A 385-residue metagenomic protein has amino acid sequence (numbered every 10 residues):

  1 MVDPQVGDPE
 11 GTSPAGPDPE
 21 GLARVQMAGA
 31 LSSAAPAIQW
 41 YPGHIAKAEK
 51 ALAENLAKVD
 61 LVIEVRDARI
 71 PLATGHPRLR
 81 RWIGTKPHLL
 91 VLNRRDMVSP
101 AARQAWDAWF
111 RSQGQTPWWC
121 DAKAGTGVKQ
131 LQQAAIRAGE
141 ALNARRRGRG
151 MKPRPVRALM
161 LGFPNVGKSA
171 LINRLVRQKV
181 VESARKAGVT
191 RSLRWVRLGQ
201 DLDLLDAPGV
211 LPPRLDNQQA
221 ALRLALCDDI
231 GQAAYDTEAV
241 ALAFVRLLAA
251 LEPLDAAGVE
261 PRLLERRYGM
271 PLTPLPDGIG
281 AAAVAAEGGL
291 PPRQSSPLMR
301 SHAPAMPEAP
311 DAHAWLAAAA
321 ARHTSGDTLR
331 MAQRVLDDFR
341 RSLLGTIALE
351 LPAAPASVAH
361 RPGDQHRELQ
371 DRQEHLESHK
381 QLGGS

Functional and structural regions predicted by a protein language model:
V2-L61, R69-L89, R95, T116 (+1 more regions): Helix-rich effector regions associated with P-loop NTPase G domains
E64, L90-L92, M160: Structural beta-sheet core signal
P77-R80, Q104-D107, Q132-A134, N173-L175 (+1 more regions): Short, glycine/charged-enriched secondary-structure capping and boundary segments
V98-R157: Canonical P-loop GTPase G-domain recognition
L142-R146, N173, K179-R185, L251-A256: Short, structured loop/turn "capping" segments at alpha-beta junctions
P153-P155, Q178, L193: Short coil/loop residues immediately preceding or within conserved phosphate-binding loops of NTP-utilizing enzyme
A158-R177, A207: Glycine-rich phosphate-binding P-loop
